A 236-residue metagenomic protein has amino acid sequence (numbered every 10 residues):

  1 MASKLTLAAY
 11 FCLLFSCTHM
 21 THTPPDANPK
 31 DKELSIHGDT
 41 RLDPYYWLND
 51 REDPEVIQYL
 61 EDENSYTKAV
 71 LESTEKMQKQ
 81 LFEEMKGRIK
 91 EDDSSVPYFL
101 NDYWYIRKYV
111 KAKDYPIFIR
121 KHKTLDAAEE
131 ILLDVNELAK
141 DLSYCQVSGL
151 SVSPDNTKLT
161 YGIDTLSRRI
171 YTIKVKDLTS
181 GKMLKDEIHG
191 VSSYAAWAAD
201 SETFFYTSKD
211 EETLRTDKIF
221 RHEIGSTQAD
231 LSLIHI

Functional and structural regions predicted by a protein language model:
P24-Y66, V70, F82: Mature N-terminal segment immediately following signal peptide/propeptide cleavage in secreted/periplasmic
E55-Q78, Y109-E130, V135: Beta-propeller domains
M77, L125-E130, S180-L184, S226-S232: Beta-strand initiation motifs
K90-R107, D141-G162, H189-T207: Conserved beta-propeller blade repeats
Y109-P116, A139-Y144, I163-T172, E187-G190 (+2 more regions): A flexible loop/linker signature enriched in serine peptidases of the S9 family
R120-K121, K174-D177, K218-G225: Beta-propeller blade signature
I234-I236: Conserved small/polar residues in nucleotide/adenosyl-binding loops
